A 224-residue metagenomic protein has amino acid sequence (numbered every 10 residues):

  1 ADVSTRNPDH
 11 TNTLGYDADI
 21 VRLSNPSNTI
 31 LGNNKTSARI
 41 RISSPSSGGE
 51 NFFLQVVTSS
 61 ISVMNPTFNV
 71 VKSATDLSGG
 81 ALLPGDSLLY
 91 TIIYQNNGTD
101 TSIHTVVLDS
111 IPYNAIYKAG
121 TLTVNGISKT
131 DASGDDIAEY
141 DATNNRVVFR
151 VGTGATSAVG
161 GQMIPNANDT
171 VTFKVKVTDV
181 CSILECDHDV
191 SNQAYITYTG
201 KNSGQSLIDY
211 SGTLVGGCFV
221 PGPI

Functional and structural regions predicted by a protein language model:
A1-G49: Cysteine-clustered segments with highest specificity for TGF-beta superfamily mature ligands
L31-S73, I224: A recurrent domain-boundary module in secreted/ectodomain proteins
V63-I224: Exported/extracytosolic protein signature
